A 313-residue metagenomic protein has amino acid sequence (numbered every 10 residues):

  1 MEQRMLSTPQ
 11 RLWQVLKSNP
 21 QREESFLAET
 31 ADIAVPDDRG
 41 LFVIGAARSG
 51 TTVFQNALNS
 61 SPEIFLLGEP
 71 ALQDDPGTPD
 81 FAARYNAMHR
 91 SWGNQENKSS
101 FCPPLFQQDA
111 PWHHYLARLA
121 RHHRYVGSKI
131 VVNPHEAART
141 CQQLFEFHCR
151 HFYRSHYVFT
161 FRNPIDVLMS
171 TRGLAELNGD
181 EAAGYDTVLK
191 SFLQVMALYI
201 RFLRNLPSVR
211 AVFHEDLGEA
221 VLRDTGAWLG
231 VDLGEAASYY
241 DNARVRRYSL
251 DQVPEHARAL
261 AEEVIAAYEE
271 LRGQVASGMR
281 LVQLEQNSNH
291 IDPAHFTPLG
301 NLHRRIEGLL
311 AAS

Functional and structural regions predicted by a protein language model:
M1-A117, A236, Y240-D251, A261 (+3 more regions): PAPS-dependent sulfotransferase catalytic core
G50-T51, H148, N163, T225 (+2 more regions): Generic structural signal for small/hydrophobic residues in well-ordered secondary structure, especially within
Q73-Y85, E176-D186, A211-V221, L260-Q274 (+1 more regions): A short, terminal or domain-edge coil/loop segment
D74-G77, R201-M279: The conserved 3'-phosphoadenosine-5'-phosphosulfate
A82, F101-C102, A182, G230 (+1 more regions): Alpha-helical interaction segments
H122-E235: PAPS-dependent sulfotransferase catalytic domain
T171-A175, L229, A243, A267-Y268 (+2 more regions): Alpha-helix boundary/capping residues
Q283: Short, small/polar-rich loop/turn modules that mediate ligand/substrate recognition or access, typified
